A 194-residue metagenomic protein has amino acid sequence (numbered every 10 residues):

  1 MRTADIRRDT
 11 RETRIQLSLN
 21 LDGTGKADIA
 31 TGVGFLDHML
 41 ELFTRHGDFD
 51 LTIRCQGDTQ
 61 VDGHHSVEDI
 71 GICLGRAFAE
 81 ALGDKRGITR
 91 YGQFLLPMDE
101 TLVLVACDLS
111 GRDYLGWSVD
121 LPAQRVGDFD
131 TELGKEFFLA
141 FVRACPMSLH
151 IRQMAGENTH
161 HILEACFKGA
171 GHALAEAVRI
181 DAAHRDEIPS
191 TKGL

Functional and structural regions predicted by a protein language model:
M1-L194: Structural preference for solvent-exposed beta-strand-turn elements and adjacent flexible terminal/loop segments within
